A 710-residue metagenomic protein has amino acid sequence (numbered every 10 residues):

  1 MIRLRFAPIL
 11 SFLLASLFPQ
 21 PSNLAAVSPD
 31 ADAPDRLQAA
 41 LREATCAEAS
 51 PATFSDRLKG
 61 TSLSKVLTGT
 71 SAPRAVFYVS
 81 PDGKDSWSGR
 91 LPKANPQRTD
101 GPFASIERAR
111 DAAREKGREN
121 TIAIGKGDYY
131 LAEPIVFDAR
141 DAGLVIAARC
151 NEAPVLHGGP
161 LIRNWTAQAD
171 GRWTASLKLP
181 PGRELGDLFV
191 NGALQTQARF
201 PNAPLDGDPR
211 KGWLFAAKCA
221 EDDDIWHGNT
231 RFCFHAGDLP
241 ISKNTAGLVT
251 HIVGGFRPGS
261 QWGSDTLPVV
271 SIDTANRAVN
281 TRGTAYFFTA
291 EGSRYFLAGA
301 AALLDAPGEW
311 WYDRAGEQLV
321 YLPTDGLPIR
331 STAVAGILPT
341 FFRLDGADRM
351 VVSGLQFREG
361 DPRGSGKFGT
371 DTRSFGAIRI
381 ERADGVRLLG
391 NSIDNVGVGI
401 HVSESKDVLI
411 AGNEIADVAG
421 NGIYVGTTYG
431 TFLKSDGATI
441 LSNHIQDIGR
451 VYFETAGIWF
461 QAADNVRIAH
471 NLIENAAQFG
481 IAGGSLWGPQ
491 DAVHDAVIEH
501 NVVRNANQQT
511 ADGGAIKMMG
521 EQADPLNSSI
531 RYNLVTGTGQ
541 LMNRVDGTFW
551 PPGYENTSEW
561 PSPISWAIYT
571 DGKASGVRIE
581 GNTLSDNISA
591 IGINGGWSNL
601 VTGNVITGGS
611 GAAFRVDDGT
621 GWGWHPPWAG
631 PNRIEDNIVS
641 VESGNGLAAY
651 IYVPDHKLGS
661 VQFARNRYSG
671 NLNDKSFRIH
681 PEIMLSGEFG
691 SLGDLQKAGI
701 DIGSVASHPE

Functional and structural regions predicted by a protein language model:
M1-L4: N-terminal secretory signal peptides that target proteins for export/translocation
P8-P19: Bacterial N-terminal signal peptides
F12, A193-L194, T266, V270-I272 (+1 more regions): Short, solvent-exposed linear motifs at loop/edge-of-secondary-structure regions
Q20-A26: Signal peptide processing junction and immediate N-terminal pro/mature segment of secreted/exported proteins
P29-R382, R387, L685-E710: Extracellular polysaccharide-degrading/modifying enzymes targeting complex plant/algal/animal polysaccharides
P362-E381, V398-S403, A416-H708: Glycine- and acidic/polar-rich repeat regions and solenoidal domains
